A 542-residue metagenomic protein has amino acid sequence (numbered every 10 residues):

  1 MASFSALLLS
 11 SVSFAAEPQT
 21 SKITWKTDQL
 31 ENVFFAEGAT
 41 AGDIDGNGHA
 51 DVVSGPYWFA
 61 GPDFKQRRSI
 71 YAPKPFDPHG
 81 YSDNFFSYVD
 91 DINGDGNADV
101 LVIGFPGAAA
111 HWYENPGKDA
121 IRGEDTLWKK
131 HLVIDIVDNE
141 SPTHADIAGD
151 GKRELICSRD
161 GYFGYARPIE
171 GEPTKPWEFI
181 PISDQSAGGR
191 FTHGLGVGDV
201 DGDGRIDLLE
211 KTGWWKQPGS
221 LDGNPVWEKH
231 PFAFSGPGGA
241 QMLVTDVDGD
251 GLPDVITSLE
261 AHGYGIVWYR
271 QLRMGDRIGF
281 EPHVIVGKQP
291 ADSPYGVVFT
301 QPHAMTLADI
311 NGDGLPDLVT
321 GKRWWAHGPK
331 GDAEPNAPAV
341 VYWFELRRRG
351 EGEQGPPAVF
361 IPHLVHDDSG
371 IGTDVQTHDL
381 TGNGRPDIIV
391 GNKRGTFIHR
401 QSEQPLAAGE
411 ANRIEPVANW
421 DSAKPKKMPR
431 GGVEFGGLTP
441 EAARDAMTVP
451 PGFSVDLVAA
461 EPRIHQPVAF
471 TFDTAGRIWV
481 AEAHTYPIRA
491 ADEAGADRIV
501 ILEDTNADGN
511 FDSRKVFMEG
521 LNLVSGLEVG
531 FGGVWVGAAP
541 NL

Functional and structural regions predicted by a protein language model:
M1-S11: Bacterial N-terminal signal peptides
L8-S10, K322, V500: Intrinsic low-complexity, intrinsically disordered segments enriched in polar/basic residues
F14-A15, L542: Short, intrinsically disordered, charge-balanced linker/junction segments flanking boundaries in proteins
A15-V455, A483, R489: Beta-propeller-forming repeat regions
V365, R413-L542: Beta-propeller domains with acidic blade repeats across secreted/periplasmic ectodomains and cytosolic WD/CNH propellers
